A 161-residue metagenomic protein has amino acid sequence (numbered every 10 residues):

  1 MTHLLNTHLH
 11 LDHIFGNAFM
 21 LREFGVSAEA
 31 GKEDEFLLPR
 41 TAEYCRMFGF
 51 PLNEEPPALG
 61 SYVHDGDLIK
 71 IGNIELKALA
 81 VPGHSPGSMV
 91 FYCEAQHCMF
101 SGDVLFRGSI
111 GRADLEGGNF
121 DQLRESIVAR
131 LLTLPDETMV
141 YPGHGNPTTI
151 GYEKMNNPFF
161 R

Functional and structural regions predicted by a protein language model:
M1-I69, N156-F159: Active-site HxH/HxHxD metal-binding segment of metal-dependent hydrolases
T2, T7, T41, T133 (+2 more regions): Residue-identity detector for threonine
T2-H8, A28-G31, A80-G83, F100-G102 (+1 more regions): Active-site neighborhood of phospho(di)ester-bond hydrolases with catalytic His/Asp-centered motifs
L9-I14, E35-L38, P86-S88, F106-G108 (+1 more regions): Active-site environment of divalent metal-dependent phosphoester hydrolases
F15, F19-R22, S27, E55-T133 (+2 more regions): Catalytic core of the metallo-beta-lactamase
E29, M47, V90-F91, D136-V140: Secondary-structure boundary/capping residues
R40, E125, Y152: Phosphate-coordinating loops and pocket residues in cytosolic domains that bind phosphorylated ligands
R130-G143, P158: Divalent-metal coordination cores built from histidine and acidic residues
